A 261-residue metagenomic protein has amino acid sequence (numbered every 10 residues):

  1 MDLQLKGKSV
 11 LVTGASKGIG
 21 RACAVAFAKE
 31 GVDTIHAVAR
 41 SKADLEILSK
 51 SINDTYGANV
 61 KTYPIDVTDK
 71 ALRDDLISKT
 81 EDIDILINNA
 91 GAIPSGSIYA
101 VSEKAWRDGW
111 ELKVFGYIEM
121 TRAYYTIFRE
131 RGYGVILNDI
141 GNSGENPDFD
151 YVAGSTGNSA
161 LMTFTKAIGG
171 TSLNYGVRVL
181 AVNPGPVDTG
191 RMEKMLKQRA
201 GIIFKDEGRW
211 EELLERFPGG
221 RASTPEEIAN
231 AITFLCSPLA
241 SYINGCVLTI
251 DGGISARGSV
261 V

Functional and structural regions predicted by a protein language model:
S9, S16-G18: Conserved glycine-rich cofactor-binding loop
V32-I47: Conserved glycine-rich Rossmann-like NAD(P)H-binding loop of the short-chain dehydrogenase/reductase
S97-I98, A105-W110, L213: Substrate-binding pocket helix/loop in short-chain dehydrogenase/reductase
I118, R221-I250, S255: C-terminal substrate-recognition "lid" of short-chain dehydrogenase/reductases
T126, G170-T171, S241: Alpha-helical segment proximal to the catalytic Tyr-Lys
L137-L161, T165-N174, P186-V187: Catalytic loop of short-chain dehydrogenase/reductase
L173, R178, I243-G245: Short, small/polar-rich loop/turn modules that mediate ligand/substrate recognition or access, typified
